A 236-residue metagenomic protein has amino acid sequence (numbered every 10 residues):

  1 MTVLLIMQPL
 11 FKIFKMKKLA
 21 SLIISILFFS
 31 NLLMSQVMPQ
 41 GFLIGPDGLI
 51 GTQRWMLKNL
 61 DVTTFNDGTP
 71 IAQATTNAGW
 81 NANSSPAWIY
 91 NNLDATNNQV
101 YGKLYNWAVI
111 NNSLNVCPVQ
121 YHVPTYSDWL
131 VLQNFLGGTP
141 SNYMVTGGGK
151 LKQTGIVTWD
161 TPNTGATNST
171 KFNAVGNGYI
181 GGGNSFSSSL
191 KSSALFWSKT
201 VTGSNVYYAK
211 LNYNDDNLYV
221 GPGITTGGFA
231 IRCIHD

Functional and structural regions predicted by a protein language model:
M1-M38: Bacterial Sec-dependent N-terminal signal peptides
Q36-D236: Conserved positions within compact, well-structured domain cores
